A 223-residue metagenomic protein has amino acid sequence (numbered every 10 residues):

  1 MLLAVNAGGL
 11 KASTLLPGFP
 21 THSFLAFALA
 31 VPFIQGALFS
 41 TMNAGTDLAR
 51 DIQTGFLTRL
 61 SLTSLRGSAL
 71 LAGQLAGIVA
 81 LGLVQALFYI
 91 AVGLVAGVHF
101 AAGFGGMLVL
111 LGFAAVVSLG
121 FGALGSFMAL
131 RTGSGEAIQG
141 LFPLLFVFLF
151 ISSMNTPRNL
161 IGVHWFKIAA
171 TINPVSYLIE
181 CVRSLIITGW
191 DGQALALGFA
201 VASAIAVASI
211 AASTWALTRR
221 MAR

Functional and structural regions predicted by a protein language model:
M1-H22, M221-R223: Hydrophobic alpha-helical transmembrane segments
M1-N6, H22-A96, G125, L141-L145 (+1 more regions): Hydrophobic alpha-helical transmembrane segments of multi-pass membrane transport proteins
A4, G67-F142, G189-T214: Alpha-helical transmembrane segments and their short interhelical loops
N6-K11, V31, S126-I172: Transmembrane helix segments
A7, K11, R50, R59 (+7 more regions): Transmembrane helix-loop junction
G18, S152-V207: Membrane-interfacial helix-loop-helix junctions in multi-pass membrane proteins
A212-R223: Membrane-interface capping segments at transmembrane-helix boundaries
